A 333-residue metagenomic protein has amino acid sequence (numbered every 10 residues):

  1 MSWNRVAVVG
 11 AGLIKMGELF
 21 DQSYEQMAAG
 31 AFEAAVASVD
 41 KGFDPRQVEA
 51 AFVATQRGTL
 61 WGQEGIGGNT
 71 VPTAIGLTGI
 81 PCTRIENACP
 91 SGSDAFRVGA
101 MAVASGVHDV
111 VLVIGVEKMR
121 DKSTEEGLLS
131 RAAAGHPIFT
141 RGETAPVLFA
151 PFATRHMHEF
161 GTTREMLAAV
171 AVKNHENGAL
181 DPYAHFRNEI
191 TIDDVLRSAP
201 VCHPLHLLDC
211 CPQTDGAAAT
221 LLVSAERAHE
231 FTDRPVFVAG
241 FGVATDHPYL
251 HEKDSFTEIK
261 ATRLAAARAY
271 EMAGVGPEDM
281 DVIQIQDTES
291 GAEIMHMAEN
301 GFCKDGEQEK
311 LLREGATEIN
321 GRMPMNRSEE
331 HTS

Functional and structural regions predicted by a protein language model:
M1-E25, A169, P200-R268, R313-S328: Condensing-enzyme catalytic core mediating Claisen C-C bond formation in acyl metabolism
M1-P90, H156-T163, H185-T191, P204 (+1 more regions): Conserved active-site "lid/cap" helical segment
S2-N4, R57-I114, K118-L148, F186-P212 (+3 more regions): Conserved catalytic cysteine-centered active-site region of acyl-thioester-dependent Claisen-condensing enzymes
A29-E33, G68-T73, S93-A100, A104 (+6 more regions): Predominant activation on well-ordered alpha-helical scaffold segments within soluble catalytic domains
P45-T55, P81-N87, V111-G115, M166-V172 (+4 more regions): Beta-strand segments within the central parallel beta-sheet cores of soluble alpha/beta enzyme folds
G115-V116, D121-S123, A171, H175-H185 (+2 more regions): Acyl-CoA/ACP chain-elongation machinery
E143-I192: N-terminal leader/propeptide and maturation segments of large enzyme subunits in energy/redox metabolism and hydrolases
L250-D254, E258-E307, R322-R327: C-terminal catalytic subdomain
